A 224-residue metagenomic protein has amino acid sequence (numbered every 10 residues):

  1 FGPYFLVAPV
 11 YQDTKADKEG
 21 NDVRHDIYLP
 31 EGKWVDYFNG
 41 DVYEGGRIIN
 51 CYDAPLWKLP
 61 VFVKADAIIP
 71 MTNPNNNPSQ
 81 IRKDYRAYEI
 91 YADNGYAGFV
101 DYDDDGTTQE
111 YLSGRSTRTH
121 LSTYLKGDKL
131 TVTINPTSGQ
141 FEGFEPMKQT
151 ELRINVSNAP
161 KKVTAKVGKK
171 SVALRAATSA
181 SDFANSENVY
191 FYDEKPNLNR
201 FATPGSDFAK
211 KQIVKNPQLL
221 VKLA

Functional and structural regions predicted by a protein language model:
F1-S171, R175-A177, N185-E187, F191-Q218: Catalytic core of carbohydrate-active enzymes
Q218-A224: Short, intrinsically disordered, charge-balanced linker/junction segments flanking boundaries in proteins
